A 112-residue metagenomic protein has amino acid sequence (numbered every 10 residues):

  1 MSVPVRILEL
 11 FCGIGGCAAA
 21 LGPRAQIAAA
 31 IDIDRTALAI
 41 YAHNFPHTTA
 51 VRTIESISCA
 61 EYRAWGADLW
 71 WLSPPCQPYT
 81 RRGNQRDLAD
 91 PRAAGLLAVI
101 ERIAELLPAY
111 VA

Functional and structural regions predicted by a protein language model:
M1-A112: Conserved active-site and SAM-binding loop architecture of S-adenosyl-L-methionine-dependent nucleic-acid
